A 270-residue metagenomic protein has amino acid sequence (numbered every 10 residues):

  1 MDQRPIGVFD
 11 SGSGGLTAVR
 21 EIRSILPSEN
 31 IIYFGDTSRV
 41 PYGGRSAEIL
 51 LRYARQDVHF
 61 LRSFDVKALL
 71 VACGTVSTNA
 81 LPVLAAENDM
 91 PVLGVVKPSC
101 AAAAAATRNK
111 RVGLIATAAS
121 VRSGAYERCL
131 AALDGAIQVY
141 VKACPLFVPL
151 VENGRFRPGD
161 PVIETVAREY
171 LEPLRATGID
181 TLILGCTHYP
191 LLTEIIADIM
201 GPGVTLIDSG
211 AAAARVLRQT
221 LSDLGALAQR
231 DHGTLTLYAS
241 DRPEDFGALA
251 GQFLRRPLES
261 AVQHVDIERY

Functional and structural regions predicted by a protein language model:
M1-Y270: Non-catalytic structural scaffold of enzyme domains
